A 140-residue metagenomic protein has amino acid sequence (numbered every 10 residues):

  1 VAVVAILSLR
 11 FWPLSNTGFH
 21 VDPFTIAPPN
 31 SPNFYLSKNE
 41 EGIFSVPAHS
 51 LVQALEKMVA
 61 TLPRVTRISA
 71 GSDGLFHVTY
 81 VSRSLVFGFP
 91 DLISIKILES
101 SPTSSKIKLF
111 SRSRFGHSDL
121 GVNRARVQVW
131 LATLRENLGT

Functional and structural regions predicted by a protein language model:
V1-V3: N-terminal Sec-pathway targeting helices
A5-T140: Ser/Thr-rich, low-complexity intrinsically disordered terminal regions
